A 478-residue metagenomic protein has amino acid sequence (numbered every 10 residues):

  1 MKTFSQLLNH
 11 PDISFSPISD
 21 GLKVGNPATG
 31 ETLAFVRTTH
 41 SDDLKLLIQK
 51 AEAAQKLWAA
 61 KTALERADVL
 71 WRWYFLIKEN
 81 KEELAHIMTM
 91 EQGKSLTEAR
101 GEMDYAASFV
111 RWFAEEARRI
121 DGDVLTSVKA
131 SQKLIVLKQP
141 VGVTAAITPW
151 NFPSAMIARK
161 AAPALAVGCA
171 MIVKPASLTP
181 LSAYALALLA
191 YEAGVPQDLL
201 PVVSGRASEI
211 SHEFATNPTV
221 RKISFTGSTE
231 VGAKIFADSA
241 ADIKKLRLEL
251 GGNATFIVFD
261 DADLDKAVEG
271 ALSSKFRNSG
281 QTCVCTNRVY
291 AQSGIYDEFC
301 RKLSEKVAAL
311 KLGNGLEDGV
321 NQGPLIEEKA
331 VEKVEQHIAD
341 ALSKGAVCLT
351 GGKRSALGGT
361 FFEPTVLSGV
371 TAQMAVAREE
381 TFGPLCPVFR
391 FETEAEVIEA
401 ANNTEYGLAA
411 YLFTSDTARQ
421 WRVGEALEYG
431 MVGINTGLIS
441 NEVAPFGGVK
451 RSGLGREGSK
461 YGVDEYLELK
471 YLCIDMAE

Functional and structural regions predicted by a protein language model:
M1-T32: Hydrophobic face of amphipathic alpha-helices that form TPR/SEL1-like repeat modules and related alpha-solenoid
T29-F35, V220, I257, K311 (+3 more regions): Conserved C-terminal structural/oligomerization subdomain of aldehyde/semialdehyde dehydrogenase
G30, R66, M88, V110 (+9 more regions): Residue-level signal for inorganic ion chemistry
T32-T39, A54-A60, A146, F256-F259 (+5 more regions): Short, well-ordered beta-strand elements within core beta-sheets of diverse protein domains
A34-I120, S131: Glycine-rich loop-to-alpha-helix module at the N-terminal edge of alpha/beta enzyme cores
Q55, A59, Y74-K81, A85 (+19 more regions): Structural signal for hydrophobic packing residues in well-ordered secondary-structure cores of soluble enzyme domains
G122-K266, F391: Rossmann-like NAD(P) dinucleotide-binding subdomain of oxidoreductase/dehydrogenase enzymes
E230-T371, I434: ALDH superfamily catalytic-core signature
